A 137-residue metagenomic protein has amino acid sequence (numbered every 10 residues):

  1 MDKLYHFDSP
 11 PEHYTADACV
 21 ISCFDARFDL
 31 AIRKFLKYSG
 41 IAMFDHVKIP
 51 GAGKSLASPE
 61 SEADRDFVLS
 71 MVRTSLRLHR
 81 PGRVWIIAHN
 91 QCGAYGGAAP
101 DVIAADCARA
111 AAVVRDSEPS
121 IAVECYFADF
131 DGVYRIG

Functional and structural regions predicted by a protein language model:
M1-I32, S39-I41, P50-D66, T74-R83 (+1 more regions): Divalent-metal-activated hydrolytic enzyme cores
D45: Portal/gating segments that form or line small-molecule/metal binding sites
R83-H89: Acidic beta-strand-to-loop metal/phosphate-binding motif
